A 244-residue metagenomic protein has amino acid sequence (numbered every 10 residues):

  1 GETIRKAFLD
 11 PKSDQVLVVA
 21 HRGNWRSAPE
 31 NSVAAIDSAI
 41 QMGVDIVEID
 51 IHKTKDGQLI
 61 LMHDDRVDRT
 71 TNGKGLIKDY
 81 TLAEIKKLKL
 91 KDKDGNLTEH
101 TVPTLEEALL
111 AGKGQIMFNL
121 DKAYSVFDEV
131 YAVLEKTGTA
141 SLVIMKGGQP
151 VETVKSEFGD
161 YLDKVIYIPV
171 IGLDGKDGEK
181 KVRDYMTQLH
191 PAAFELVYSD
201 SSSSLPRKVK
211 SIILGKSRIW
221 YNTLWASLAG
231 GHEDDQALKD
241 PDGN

Functional and structural regions predicted by a protein language model:
G1-N244: Phosphate-group recognition and catalysis centered on beta-loop-alpha active-site segments
